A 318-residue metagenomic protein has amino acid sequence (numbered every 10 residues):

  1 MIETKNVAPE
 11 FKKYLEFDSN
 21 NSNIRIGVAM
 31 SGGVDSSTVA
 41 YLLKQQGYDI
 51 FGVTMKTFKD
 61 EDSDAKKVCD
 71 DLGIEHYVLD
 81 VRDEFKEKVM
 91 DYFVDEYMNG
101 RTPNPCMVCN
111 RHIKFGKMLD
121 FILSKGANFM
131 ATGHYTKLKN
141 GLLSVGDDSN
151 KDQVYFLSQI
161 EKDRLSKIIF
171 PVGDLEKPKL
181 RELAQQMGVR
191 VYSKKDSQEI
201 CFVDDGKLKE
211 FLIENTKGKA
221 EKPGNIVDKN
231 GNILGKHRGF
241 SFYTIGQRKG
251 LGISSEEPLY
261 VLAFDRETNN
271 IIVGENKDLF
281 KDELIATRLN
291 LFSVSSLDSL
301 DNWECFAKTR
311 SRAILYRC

Functional and structural regions predicted by a protein language model:
M1-S158, I169, P178-K179, Q185 (+1 more regions): ATP-dependent adenylation/nucleotidyltransferase module used to activate substrates
A131-K137, L142-C318: AMP-forming adenylation/ATP pyrophosphatase catalytic core
